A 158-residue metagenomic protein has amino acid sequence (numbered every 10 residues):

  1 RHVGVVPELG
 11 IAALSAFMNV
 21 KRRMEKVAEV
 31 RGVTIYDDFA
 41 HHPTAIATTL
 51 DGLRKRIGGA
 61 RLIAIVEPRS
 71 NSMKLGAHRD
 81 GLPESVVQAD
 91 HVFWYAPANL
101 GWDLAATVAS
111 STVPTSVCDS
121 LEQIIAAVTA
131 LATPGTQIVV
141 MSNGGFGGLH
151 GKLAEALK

Functional and structural regions predicted by a protein language model:
R1-K158: ATP-dependent carboxylate-amine ligase
